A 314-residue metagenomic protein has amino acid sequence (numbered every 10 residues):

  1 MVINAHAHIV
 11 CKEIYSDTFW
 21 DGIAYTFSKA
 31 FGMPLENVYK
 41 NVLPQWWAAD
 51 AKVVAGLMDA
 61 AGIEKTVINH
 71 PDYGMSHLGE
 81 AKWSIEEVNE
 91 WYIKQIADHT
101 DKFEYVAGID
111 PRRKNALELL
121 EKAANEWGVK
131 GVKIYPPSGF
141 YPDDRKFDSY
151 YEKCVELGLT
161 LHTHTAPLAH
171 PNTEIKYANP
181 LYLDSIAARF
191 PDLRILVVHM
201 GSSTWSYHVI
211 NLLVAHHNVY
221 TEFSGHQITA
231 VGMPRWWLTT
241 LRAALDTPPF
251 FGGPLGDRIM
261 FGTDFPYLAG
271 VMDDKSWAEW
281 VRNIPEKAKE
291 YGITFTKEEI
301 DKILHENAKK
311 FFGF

Functional and structural regions predicted by a protein language model:
M1-A5, I14-A60, E64-K65, E121-K122 (+2 more regions): Mid-to-C-terminal alpha-helical segments outside catalytic/metal-binding sites
V2-A5, N69, V106-G108, K133 (+3 more regions): Active-site neighborhood of phospho(di)ester-bond hydrolases with catalytic His/Asp-centered motifs
H6, M58, Y92, I96 (+9 more regions): Conserved, mostly hydrophobic/aromatic
H6-K12, H164, H199: Histidine-centered divalent metal-coordination motifs
E13-F19, G79-A81, E118-L120, T173-I175 (+3 more regions): Short aromatic-enriched loop/helix-cap "lid" or pocket-rim segments at secondary-structure transitions that line
V53-L57, V88-Q95, L119-A123, Y150 (+4 more regions): A general structural detector for well-ordered alpha-helical segments in enzyme core domains, enriched
E64-Y177, Q227: Active-site gating/metal-coordination segments in enzymes
E126-G131, G139-M260: Catalytic pocket-lining loop regions of alpha/beta-barrel enzymes, especially the amidohydrolase/enolase/GH5 lineages
